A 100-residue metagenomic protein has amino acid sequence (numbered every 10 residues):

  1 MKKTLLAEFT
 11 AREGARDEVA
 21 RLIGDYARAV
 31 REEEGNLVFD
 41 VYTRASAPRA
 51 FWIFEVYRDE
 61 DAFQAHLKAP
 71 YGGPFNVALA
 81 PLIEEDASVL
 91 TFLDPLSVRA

Functional and structural regions predicted by a protein language model:
M1, E18, V89-F92: Terminal low-complexity, poorly structured segments
K3-E33, L37-V41: N-terminal first-folded block
K3-T10, D40-L67: Short, well-ordered beta-strand segments in beta-rich or mixed alpha/beta enzyme and ligand-binding folds
G14, S46-P48, P70, P74: Short alpha-helical
R16-E18, A50, A62, R99: Intrinsically disordered, low-complexity acidic/polar segments
D25, A29-L37, V56-L90: An amphipathic, aromatic/His-enriched active-site/gating alpha helix that lines ligand/cofactor pockets
V41-R49, N76-A100: Glycine-rich beta-strand-turn "strand-cap" elements at beta-sheet edges
